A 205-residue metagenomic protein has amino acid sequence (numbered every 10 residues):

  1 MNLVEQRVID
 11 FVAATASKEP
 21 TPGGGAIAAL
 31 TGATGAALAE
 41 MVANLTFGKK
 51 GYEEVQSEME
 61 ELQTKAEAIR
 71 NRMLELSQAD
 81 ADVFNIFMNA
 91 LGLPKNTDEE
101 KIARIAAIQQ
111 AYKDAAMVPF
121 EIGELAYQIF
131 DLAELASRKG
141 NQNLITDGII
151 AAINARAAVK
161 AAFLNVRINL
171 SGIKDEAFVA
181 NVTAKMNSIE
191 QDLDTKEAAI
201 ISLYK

Functional and structural regions predicted by a protein language model:
L3-P22: Short, hydrophobic/aliphatic alpha-helical segments
R7, F11, T34-M41, V83 (+5 more regions): Amphipathic, well-ordered alpha-helical segments in soluble domains
S17-L38, L144-A162: Conserved phosphate/anionic-ligand binding catalytic regions in large, soluble enzymes, centered on
L30-T34, L62, I69-R72, L76 (+4 more regions): Amphipathic alpha-helix face/heptad-repeat signature
L38-E58: Phosphate-handling active-site elements
G51-N89, I189: A structural-propensity feature for long, helix-poor, extended segments
D80, F84-I153, A157: Amphipathic alpha-helical interface segments
I129, A136, L144-L203: Preference for long, well-ordered alpha-helical segments
